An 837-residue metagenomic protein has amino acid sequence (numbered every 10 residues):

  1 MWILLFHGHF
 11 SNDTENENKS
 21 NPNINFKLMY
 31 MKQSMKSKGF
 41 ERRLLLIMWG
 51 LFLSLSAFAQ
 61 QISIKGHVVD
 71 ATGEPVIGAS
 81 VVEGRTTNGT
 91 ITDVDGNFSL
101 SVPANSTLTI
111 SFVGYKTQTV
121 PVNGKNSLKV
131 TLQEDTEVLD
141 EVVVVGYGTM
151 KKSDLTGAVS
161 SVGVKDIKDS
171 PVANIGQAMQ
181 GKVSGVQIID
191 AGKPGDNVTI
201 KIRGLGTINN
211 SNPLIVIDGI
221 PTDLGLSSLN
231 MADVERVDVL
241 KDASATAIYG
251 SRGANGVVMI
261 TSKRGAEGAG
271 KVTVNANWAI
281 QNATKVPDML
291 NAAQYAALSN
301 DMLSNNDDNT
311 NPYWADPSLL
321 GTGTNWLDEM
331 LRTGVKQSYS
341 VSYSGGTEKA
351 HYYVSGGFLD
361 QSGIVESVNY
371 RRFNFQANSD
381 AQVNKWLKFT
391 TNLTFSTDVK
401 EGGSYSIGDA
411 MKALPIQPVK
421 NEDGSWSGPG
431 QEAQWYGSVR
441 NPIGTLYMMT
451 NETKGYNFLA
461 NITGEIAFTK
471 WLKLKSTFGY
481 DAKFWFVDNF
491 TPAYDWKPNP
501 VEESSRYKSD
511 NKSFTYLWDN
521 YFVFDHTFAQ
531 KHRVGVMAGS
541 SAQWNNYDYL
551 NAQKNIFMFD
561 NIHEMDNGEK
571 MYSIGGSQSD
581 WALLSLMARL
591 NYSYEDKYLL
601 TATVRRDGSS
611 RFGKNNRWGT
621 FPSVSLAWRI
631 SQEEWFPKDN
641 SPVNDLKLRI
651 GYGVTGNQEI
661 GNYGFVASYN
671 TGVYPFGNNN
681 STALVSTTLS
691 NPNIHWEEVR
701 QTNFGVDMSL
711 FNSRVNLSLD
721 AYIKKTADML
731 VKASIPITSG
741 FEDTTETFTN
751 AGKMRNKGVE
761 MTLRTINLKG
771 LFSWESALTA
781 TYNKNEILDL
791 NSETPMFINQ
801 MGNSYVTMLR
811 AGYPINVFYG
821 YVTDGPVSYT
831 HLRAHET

Functional and structural regions predicted by a protein language model:
W2-W49, L53-Q376, A381-S396, L459 (+5 more regions): Short, small/polar-rich motifs associated with maturation and membrane association, primarily at protein termini
I167, V172, L205, N212 (+6 more regions): Extracellular/periplasmic, surface-exposed regions of secreted and cell-surface proteins
N305-T322, K336-S338, I407-I443, M448-T450: Acidic, glycine-rich flexible loop segments
A315-P317, L327, P498, K570 (+1 more regions): Extracytoplasmic gating/loop element in the C-terminal half of outer-membrane beta-barrel translocons and assembly
K400-I416, F772, L790-M796: Low-complexity intrinsically disordered tracts that form flexible linkers/tails across taxa
P826-S828: Acidic, proline/serine/threonine- and glycine-rich low-complexity intrinsically disordered segments
T830-T837: Conserved small/polar residues in nucleotide/adenosyl-binding loops
